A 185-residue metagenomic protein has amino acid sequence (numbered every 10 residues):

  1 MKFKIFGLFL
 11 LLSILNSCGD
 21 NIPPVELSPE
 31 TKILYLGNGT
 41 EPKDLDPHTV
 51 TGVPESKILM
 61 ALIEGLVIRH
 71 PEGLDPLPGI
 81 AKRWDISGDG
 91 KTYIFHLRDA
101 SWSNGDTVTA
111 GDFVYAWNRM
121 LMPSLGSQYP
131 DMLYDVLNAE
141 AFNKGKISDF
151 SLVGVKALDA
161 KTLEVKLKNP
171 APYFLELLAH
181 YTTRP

Functional and structural regions predicted by a protein language model:
K2-L8: Sec-dependent signal peptide recognition, specifically the positively charged N-region followed immediately by
I14-S17: C-terminal motif of bacterial Sec signal peptides marking the signal peptidase cleavage site
G19-N21: Bacterial signal peptide processing site
V25-Y35: Immediate post-signal peptide segment of exported/extracytoplasmic ligand-binding proteins
G37-G88: N-terminal lobe/hinge region of extracytoplasmic solute-binding protein
K43, M60, E64, K82 (+4 more regions): Solvent-exposed, polar/charged alpha-helical surfaces in well-ordered, non-transmembrane soluble domains, broadly
R83-M132, E164: Aromatic- and charge-enriched surface segment that lines or borders ligand/interaction sites
D112-V114, L121, L125-P185: Surface-exposed binding/hinge segments that line and control ligand-binding clefts or catalytic entry sites
